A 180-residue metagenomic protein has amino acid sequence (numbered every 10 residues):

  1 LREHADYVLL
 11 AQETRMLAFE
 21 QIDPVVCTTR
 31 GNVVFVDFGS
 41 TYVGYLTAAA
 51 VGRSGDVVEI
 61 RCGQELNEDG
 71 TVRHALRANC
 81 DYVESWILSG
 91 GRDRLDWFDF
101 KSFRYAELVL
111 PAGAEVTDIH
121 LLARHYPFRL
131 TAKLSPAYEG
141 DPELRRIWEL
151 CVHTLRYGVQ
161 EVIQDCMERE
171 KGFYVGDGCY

Functional and structural regions predicted by a protein language model:
L1-E168, G176-D177: Extracellular/oxidizing-compartment recognition motifs
